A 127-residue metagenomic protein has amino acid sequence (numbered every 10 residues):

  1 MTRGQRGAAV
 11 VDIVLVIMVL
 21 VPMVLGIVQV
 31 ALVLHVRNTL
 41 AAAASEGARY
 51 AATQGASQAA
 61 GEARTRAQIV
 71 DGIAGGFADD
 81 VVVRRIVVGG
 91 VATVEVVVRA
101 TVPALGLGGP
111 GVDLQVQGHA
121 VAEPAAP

Functional and structural regions predicted by a protein language model:
M1-R64: Alpha-helical assembly-interface signal, strongest on the long, hydrophobic N-terminal helix that forms
A59-P127: Short, conserved structural patches
